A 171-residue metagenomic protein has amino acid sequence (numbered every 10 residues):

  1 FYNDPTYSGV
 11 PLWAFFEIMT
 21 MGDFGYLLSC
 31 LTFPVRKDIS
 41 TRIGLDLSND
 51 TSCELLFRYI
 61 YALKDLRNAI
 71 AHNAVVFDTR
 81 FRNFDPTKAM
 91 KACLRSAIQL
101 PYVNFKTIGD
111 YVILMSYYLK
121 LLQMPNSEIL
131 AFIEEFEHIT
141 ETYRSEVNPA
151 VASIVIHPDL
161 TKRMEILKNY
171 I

Functional and structural regions predicted by a protein language model:
F1-N169: Long, contiguous internal "core" modules enriched in hydrophobic/ aromatic residues
